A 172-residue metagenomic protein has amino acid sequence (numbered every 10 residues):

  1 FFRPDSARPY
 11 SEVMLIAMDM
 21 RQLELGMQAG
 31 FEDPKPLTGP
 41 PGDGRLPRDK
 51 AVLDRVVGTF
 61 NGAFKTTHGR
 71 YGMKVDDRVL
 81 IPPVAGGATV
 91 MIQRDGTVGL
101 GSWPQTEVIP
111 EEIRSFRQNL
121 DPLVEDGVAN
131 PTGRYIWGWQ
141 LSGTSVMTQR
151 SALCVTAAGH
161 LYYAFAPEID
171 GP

Functional and structural regions predicted by a protein language model:
F1-P82: Zymogen propeptides
A7-P9, A51-L53, P82-V84, I92-Q93 (+2 more regions): Extracellular/periplasmic catalytic domains that process cell-envelope and extracellular macromolecules
S11-M14, G86-G87, L120, M147-A152: Short glycine-rich loop/turn motifs
M18-Q22, I92-T97, D126, V155-G159: Short acidic-glycine loop/turn motifs at beta-strand connectors
R21-L23, F64-T66, T97, Q105 (+2 more regions): Short, glycine-/Ser/Thr-/acidic-enriched flexible segments
F31-P34, P104-V108, A166-D170: Short, solvent-exposed aromatic-acidic interface loops
R55-V56, F60-Y135: Active-site-adjacent helix-turn-beta-strand microarchitecture at beta-sheet edges that either contains or buttresses
V124-A129, I136-P172: Extended C-terminal subregions enriched in glycine
